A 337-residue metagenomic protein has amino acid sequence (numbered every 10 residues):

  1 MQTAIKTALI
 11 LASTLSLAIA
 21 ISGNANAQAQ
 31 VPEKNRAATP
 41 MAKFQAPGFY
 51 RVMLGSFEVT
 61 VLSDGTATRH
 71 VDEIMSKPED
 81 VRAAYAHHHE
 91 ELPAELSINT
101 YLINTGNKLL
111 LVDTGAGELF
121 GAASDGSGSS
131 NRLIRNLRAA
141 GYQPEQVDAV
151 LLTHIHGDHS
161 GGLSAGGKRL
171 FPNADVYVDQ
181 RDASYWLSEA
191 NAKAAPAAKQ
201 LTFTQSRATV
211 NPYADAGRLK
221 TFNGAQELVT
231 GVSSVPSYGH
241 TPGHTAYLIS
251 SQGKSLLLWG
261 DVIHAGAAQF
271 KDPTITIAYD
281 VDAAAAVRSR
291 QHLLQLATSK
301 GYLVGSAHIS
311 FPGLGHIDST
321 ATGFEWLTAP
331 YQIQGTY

Functional and structural regions predicted by a protein language model:
M1-N26: Gram-negative bacterial Sec-dependent N-terminal signal peptides
I21-R138, Q146-A149, G253-G260, T328-Y331: Metallo-beta-lactamase
P47-R51, I98-T100, N223-A225, H244-A246 (+1 more regions): Short, acidic/polar N-cap/turn motifs at the starts of alpha helices
D64-G65, T114-G117, I155, R181-D182 (+3 more regions): Active-site metal-binding loops of divalent metal-dependent hydrolases
G106, S127-Y177: Active-site metal-binding motif and surrounding structural segment of the metallo-beta-lactamase
N131, N136-Y142, Q146, N173-D175 (+3 more regions): Metallo-beta-lactamase
V150-S160, S237-H244, G305-P312: Histidine-centered catalytic micro-motifs
S250-Y337: Cap/insert and terminal regions of metallo-dependent hydrolase folds
